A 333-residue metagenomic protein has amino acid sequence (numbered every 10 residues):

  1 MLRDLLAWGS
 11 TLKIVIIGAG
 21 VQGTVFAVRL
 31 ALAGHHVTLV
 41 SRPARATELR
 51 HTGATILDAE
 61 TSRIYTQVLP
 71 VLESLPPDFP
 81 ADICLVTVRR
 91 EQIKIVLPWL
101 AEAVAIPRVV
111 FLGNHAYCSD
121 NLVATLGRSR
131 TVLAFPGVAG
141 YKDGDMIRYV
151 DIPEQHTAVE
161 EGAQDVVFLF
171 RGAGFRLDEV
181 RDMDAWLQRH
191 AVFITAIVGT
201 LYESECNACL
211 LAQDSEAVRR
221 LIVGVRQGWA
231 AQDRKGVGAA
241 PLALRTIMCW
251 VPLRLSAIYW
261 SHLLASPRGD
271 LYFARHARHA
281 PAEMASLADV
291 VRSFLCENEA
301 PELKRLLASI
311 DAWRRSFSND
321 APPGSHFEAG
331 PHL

Functional and structural regions predicted by a protein language model:
L2-T61, L169: NAD(P)+-binding Rossmann beta1-loop-alpha1 motif at the extreme N-terminus of oxidoreductases
I14, H36-V37, V109, T131 (+1 more regions): Hydrophobic anchor at the start of a short beta-strand that flanks the dinucleotide cofactor-binding loop
E48, D165, L169, R219-R234 (+1 more regions): A non-catalytic, amphipathic alpha-helix used as a structural packing/dimerization or gating element in enzyme scaffolds
R63-M146: Rossmann-like NAD(P)(H) cofactor-binding subdomain of soluble oxidoreductases
C118-V192, A196: Rossmann-fold dinucleotide-binding core
D145-H156, Y202-Q213, A265-R278: Helix-loop-beta segment of a Rossmann-like dinucleotide-binding subdomain
D184-W229: Active-site-proximal catalytic alpha-helix in oxidoreductases
D233-L333: NAD(P)-dependent Rossmann-like dehydrogenase/reductase catalytic/cofactor-binding core
